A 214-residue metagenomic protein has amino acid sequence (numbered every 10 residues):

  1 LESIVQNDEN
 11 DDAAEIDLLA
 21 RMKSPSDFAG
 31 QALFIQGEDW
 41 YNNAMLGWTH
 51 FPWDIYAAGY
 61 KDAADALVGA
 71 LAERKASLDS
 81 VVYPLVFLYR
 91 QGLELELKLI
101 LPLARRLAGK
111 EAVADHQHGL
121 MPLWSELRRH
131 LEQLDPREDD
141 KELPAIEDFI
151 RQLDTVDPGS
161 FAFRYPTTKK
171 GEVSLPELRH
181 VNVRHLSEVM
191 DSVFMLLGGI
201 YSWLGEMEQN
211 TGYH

Functional and structural regions predicted by a protein language model:
L1-H214: Domain-scale activation on soluble regions of proteins
